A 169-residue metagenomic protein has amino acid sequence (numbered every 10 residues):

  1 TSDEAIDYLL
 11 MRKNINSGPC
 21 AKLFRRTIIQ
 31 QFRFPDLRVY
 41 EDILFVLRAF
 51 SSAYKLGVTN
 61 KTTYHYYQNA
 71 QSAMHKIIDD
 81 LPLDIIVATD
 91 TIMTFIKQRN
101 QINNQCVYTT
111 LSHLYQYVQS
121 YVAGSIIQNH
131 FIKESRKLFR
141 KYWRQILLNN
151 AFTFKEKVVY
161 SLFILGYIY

Functional and structural regions predicted by a protein language model:
T1-G57, Y67-L81: Donor-binding/catalytic cores of nucleotide-activated saccharide and glycerol-phosphate transferases/polymerases
G57-T59, Q105-C106: A structural signal for short, well-ordered beta-strand segments and their strand-loop junctions that often border
T63: Active-site-proximal structural segments of metal-dependent nucleotidyl cyclase/transferase enzymes
L81-I85, T110: Amphipathic alpha-helix face/heptad-repeat signature
V87-C106, K141-Q145: C-terminal, non-catalytic tails of nucleotide-sugar-dependent glycosyltransferases
Y108-Y121: Amphipathic alpha-helical repeat scaffolds of TPR domains
S125-Y169: Membrane-interface aromatic/basic loop that binds lipid-linked glycans or pyrophosphate carriers, typified by
